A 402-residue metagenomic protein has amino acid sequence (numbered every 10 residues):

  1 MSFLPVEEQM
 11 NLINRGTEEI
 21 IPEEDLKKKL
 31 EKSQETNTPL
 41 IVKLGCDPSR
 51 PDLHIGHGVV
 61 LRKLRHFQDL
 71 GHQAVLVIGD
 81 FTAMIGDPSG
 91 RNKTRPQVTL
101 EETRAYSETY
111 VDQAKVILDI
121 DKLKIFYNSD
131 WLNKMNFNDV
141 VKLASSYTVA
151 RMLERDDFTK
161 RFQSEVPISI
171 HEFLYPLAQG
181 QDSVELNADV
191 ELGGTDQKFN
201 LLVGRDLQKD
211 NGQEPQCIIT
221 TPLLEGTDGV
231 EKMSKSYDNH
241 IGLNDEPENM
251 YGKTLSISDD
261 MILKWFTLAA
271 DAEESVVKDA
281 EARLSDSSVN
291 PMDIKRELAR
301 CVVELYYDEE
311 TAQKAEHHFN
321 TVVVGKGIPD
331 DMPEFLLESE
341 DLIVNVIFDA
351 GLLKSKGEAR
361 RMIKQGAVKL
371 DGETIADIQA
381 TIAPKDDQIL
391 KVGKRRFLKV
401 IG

Functional and structural regions predicted by a protein language model:
M1-E35: N- or domain-start disorder-to-order transition segments that initiate the globular core
T17, T99-T220, G229: Divalent-metal (Mg2+/Mn2+/Ca2+)-assisted nucleotide/phosphate chemistry catalytic cores
E23-P88, L192-K198, G204: N-terminal catalytic cores of NTP/NDP-binding nucleotidyl/phosphoryl-transfer enzymes
V60-L64, L177, N200-Q208, V302 (+1 more regions): Buried hydrophobic packing segments
I85-G90, N136-N138: Short, conserved acidic/polar surface loops in the N-terminal third of protein domains
P88-R104: A charged helix-plus-loop insertion that forms the helical arch/lid used to bind and gate nucleic-acid substrates
R91-P96, K142-S145, S236-Y237: Short, hinge-like loop/turn segments at secondary-structure boundaries
L207-G402: Conserved nucleotide- and phosphate/pyrophosphate-binding catalytic cores in adenylate/nucleotidyl-handling enzymes
